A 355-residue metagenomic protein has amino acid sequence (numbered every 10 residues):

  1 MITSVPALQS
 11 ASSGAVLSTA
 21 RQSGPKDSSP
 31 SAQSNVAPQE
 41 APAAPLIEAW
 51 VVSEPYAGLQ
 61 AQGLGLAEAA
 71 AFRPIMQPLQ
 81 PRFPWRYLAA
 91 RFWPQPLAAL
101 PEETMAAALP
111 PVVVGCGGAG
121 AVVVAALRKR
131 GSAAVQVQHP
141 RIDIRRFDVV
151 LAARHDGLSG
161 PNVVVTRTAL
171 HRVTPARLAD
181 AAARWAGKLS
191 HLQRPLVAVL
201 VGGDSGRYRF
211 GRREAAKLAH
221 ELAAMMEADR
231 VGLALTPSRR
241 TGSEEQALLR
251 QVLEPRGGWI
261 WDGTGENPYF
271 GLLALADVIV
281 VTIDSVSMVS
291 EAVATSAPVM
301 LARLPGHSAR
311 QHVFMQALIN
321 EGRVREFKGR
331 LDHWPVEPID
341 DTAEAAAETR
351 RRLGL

Functional and structural regions predicted by a protein language model:
P45-W50: Extreme N-terminal starter segment of soluble prokaryotic enzymes
V51-V165, H171: Active-site and donor-binding regions of nucleotide-sugar-utilizing enzymes
R145-G211, F327, H333-I339, A343: A nucleotide-sugar donor-handling region in carbohydrate enzymes
D204-P237: Conserved catalytic-core segment of nucleotide-activated headgroup transferases in glycan assembly
R239-L253: Short, structured helix-loop element that forms part of the nucleotide-activated donor/catalytic region
R250-S287: Donor nucleotide-activated moiety binding/catalytic core segment of transferases that use nucleotide-activated donors
S296-R303: Structural loop-to-beta junction motif characteristic of Rossmann-like glycosyltransferase folds
Q316-L355: Leloir-type glycosyltransferase catalytic cores
